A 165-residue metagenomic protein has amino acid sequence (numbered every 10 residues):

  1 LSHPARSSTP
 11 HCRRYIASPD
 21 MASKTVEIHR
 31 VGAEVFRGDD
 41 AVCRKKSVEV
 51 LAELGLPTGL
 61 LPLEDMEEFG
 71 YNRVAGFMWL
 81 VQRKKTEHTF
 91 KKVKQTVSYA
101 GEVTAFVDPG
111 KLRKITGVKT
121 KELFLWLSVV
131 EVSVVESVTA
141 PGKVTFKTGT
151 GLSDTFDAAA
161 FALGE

Functional and structural regions predicted by a protein language model:
L1-D20: Short, Lys/Arg-enriched N-terminal segments with co-localized hydrophobic residues within the first ~10-30 amino acids
H3, D20, D39-D40, D65 (+2 more regions): Acidic-enriched, low-complexity/disordered segments with a strong bias for Aspartate over Glutamate
R6, R14-Y15, A75, K111 (+1 more regions): Low-complexity, compositionally biased segments
S8, R13, G76, K84-E87 (+1 more regions): Conserved beta-strand elements of beta-rich interaction domains across eukaryotes, especially beta-propellers
C12-A17, L51, F69, I115 (+1 more regions): Aromatic-residue detector
S18-G70, V74-F77, V81-K94: Extracellular/luminal recognition modules and glycoprotein regions
T96-E165: Helix-rich interaction surfaces within compact, conserved domain-sized segments that mediate assembly or partner
